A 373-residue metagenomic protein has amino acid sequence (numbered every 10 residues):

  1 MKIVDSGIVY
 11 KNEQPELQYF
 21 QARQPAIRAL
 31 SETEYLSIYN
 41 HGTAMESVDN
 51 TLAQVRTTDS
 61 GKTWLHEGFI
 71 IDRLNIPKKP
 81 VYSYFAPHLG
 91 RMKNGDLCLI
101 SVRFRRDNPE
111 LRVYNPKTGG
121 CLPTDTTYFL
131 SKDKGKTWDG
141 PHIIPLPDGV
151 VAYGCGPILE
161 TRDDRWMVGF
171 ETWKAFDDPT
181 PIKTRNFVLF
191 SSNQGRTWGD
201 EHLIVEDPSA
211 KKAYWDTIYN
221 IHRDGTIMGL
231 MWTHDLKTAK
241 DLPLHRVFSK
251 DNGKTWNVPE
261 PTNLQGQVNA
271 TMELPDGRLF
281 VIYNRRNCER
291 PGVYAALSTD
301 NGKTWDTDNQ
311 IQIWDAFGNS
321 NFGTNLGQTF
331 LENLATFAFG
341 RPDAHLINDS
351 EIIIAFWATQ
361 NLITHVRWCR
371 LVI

Functional and structural regions predicted by a protein language model:
M1-I373: Asp-box/BNR beta-propeller blade signature and adjacent active/binding-site loops in extracellular glycan-interacting
